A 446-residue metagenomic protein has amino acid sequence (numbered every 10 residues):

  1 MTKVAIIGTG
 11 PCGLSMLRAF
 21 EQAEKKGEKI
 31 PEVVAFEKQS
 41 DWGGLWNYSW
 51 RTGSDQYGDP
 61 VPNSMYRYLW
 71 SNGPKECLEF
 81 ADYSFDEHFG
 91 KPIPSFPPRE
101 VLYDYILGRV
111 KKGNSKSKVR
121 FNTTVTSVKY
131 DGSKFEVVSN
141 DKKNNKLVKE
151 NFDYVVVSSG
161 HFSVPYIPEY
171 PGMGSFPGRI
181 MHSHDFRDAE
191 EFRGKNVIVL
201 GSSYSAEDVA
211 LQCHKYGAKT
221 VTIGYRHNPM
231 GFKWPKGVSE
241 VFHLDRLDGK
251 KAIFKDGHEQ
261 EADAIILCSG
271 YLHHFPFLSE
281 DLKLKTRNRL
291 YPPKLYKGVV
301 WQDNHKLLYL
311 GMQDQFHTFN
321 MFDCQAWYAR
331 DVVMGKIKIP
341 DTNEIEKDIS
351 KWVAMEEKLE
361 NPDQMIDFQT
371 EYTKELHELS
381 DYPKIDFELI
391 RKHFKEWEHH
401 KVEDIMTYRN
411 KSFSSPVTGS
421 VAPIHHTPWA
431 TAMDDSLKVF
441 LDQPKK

Functional and structural regions predicted by a protein language model:
T2-V34, V209-L211: N-terminal Rossmann-like FAD-binding beta1-loop-alpha1 element of flavoenzymes
E21-T52, T220-M230: Glycine-rich FAD pyrophosphate-binding loop
K38-G108, Y296-Q302, I339, I345-D363: Glycine-rich active-site loop/strand segments that organize a redox cofactor
F80-Y83, V197-V199, G298-H317: Short FAD-binding loop at a beta-strand-to-alpha-helix junction that anchors the flavin cofactor in diverse
S84-Y154, S159: Feature captures the FAD/FMN-dependent oxidoreductase FAD-binding
H88, P98, L102-Y105, V148 (+5 more regions): Glycine-rich dinucleotide-binding loop and its adjacent helix/turn
S127, K134, L211-Y291, D303 (+1 more regions): A Rossmann-like FAD-binding core segment of flavoenzymes
K306-K446: C-terminal, flexible cofactor-proximal segment of oxidoreductases
